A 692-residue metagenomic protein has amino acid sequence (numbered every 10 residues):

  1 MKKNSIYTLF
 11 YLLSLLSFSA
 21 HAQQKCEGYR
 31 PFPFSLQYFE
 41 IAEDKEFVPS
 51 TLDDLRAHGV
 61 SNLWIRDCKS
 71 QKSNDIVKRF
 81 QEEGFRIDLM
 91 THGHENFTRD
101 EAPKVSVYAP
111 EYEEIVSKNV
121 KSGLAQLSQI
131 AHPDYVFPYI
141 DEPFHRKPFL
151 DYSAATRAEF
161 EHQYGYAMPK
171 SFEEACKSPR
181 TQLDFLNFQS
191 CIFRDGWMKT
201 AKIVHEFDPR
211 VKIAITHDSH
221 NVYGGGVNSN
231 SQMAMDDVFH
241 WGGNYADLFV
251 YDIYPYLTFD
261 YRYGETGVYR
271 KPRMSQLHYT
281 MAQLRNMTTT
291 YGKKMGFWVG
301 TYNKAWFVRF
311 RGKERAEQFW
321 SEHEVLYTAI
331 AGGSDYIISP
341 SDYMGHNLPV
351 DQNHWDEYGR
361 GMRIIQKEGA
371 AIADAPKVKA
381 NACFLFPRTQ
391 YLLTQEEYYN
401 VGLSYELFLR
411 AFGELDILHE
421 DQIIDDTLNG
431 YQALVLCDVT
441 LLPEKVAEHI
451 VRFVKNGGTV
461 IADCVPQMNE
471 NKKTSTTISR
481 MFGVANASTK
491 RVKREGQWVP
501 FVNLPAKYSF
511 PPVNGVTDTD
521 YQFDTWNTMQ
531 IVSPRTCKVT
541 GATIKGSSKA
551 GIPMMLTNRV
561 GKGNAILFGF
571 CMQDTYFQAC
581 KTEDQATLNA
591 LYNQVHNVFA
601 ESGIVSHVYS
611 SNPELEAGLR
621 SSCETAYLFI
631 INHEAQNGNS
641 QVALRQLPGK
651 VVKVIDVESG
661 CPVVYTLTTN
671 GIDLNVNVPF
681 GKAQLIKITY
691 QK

Functional and structural regions predicted by a protein language model:
T8-S17: Bacterial N-terminal signal peptides
S19-A22: Boundary at the C-terminal end of the N-terminal hydrophobic targeting segment
P33-A42, V60-D67, D100-N119, K177-R194 (+6 more regions): The substrate-binding groove and active-site-proximal loops of carbohydrate-active enzymes, especially glycoside
F34-R79, D88, I130-Y135, G242-F249 (+3 more regions): Catalytic domains of carbohydrate-active enzymes, especially glycoside hydrolases
E40-L55, I115-L127, N228-W241, E317-L326 (+1 more regions): Short, acidic/polar
P49-P103, F188-F207, L441: Aromatic-lined substrate-binding rim segments of carbohydrate-active enzymes
P103-T290, K294: Polysaccharide-binding and catalytic clefts of secreted carbohydrate-active enzymes
Y254, G264-K692: Carbohydrate-binding surfaces of carbohydrate-active enzymes
